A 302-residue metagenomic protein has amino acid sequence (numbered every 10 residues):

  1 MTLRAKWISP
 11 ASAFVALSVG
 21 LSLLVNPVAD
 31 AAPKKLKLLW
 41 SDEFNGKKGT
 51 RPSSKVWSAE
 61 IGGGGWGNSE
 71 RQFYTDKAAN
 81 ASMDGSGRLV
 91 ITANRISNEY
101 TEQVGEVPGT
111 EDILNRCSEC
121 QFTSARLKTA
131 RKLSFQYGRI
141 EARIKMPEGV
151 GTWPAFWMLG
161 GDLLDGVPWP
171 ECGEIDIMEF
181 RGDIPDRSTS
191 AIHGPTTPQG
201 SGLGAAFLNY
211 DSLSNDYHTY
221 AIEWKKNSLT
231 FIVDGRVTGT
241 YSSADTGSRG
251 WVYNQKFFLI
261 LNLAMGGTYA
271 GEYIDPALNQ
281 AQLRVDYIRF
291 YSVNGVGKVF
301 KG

Functional and structural regions predicted by a protein language model:
T2-D30: Secretory targeting and sorting signals
A32-G302: GH16 jelly-roll
